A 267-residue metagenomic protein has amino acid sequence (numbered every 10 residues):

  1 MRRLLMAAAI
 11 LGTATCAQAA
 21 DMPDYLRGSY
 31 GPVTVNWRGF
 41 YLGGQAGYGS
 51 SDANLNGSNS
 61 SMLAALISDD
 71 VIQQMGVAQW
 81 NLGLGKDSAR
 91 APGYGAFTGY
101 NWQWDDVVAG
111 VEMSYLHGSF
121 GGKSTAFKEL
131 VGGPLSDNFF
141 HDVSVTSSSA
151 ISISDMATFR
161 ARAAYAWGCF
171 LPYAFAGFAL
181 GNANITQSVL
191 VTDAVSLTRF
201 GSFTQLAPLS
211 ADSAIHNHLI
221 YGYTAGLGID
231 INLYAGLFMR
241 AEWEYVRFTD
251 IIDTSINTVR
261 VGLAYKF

Functional and structural regions predicted by a protein language model:
R2-F267: Gram-negative outer-membrane beta-barrel domains
